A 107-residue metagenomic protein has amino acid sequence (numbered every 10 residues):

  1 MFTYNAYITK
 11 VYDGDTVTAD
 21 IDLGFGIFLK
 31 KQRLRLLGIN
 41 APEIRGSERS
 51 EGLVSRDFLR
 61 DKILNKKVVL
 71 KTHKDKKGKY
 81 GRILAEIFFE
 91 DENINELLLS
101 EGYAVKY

Functional and structural regions predicted by a protein language model:
M1-Y107: Small beta-barrel nucleic-acid-binding modules, primarily SNase/OB-fold domains and secondarily Tudor-like barrels
